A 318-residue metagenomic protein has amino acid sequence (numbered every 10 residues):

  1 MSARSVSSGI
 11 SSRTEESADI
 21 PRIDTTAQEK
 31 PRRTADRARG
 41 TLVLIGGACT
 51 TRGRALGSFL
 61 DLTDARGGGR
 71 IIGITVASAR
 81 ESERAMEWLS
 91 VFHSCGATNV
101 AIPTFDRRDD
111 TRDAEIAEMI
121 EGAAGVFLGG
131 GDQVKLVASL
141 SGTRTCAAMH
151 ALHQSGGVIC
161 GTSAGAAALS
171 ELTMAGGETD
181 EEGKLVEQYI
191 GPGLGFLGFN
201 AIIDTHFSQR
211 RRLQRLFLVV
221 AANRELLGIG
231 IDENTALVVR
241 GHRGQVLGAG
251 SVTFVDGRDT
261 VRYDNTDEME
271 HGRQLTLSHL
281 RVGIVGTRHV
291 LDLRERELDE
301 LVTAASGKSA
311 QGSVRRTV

Functional and structural regions predicted by a protein language model:
A3-R4, R13, D19-G67, A79-S94 (+2 more regions): C-terminal and late-domain segments of enzyme folds
L44, A101-P103, F127-L128, I159-T162 (+1 more regions): General beta-strand structural signal in soluble alpha/beta enzymes
I72-V76: Short internal beta-strands
S78-G122, L128, K135: Portal/gating segments that form or line small-molecule/metal binding sites
M119-G125, V134-S155, V290-R296, R315: Mature, structured domains of secreted/extracytosolic soluble proteins
G129, K135-R210: Class I SAM-dependent methyltransferase SAM-binding "motif I" and its flanking Rossmann-like core
